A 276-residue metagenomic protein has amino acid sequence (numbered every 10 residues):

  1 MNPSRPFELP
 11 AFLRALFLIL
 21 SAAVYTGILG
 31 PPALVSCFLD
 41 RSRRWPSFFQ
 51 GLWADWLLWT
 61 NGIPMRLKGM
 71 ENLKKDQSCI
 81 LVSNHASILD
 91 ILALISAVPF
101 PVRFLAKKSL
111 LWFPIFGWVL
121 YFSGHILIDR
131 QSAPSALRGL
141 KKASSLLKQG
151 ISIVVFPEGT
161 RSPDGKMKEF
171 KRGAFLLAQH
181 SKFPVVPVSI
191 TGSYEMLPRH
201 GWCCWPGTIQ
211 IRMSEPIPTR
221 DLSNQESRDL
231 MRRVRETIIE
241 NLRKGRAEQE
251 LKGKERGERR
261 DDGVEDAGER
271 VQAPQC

Functional and structural regions predicted by a protein language model:
N2-R5, L137-C276: Non-catalytic C-terminal accessory region of glycerolipid acyltransferases and related lyso-lipid remodeling enzymes
P3-R66, W118-F122: A transmembrane-helix-recognition feature enriched in membrane-embedded lipid enzymes and envelope glyco-/phospholipid
R14-S21, Q50-A106: Conserved H-X4-D acyltransferase segment
L57, L94, V119, L176-L177: Hydrophobic/aromatic ligand-binding patch that stacks against planar heteroaromatic rings of cofactors or nucleotides
I63, H125, F183: Short glycine/serine/threonine/alanine-rich loop segments
K68, S83, L105-K107, D129-R130 (+2 more regions): Thr-Gly-centered strand-to-loop micro-motif
A86-K142: Membrane-embedded segments
